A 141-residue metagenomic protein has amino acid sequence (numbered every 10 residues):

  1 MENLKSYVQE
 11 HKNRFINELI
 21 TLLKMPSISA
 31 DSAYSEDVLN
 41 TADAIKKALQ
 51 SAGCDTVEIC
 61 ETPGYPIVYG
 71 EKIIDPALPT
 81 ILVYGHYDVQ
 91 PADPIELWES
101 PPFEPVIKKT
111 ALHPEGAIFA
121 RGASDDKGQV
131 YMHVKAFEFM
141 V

Functional and structural regions predicted by a protein language model:
M1-I95: N-terminal helical capping/dimerization or prosegment-like subdomains of hydrolases acting on amide or phosphate bonds
L78-V141: Active-site metal-coordination/substrate-binding segment of hydrolases, especially metallo-dependent peptidases
